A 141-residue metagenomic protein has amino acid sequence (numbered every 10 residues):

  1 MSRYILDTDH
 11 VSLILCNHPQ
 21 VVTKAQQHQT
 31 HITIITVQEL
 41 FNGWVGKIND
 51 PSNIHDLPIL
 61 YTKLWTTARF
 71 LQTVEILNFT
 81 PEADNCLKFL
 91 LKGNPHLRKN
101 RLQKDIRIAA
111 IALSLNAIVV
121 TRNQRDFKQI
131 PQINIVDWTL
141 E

Functional and structural regions predicted by a protein language model:
S2-Y4, Q20-A110, N134, T139-E141: PIN-domain endoribonuclease scaffold, especially VapC-family toxins
D7: Conserved catalytic-loop position in the HRD/HxD motif
H10-V11, A83, I108, R125-D126: Alpha-helix capping/helix-boundary segments
L13-P19: Short N-terminal helix/helix-N-cap motif within the alpha/beta-hydrolase-1
C16, N42, Q129: Phosphate-coordinating loops and pocket residues in cytosolic domains that bind phosphorylated ligands
R122: Conserved acidic donor-binding loop of glycosyltransferase catalytic domains
